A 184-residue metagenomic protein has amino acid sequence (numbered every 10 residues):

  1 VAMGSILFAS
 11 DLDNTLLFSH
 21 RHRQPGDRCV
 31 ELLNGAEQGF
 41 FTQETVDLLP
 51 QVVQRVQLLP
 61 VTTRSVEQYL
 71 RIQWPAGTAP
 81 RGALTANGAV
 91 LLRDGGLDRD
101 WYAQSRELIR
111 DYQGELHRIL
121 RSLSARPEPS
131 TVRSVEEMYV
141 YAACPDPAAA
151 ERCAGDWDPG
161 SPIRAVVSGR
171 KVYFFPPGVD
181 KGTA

Functional and structural regions predicted by a protein language model:
A2-F8, L12-P60, Y69-L70: Active-site neighborhood of HAD-like aspartate-dependent phosphohydrolases
S5, P80, E137-Y139: Short, surface-exposed beta-edge/turn micro-motifs
R21-D27, V46-Q51, V56-L58, Q104-R110 (+2 more regions): Generic detector of short, locally flexible boundary/turn motifs and exposed helical patches
G26-D27, D100-W101, T183: A short local loop/turn or secondary-structure capping micro-motif enriched for an aromatic residue
A36-Q43, R110, F175-D180: Conserved phosphate-coordination/catalytic loops
F41-E128: Active-site phosphate-binding/coordination module
A125-A184: Conserved acidic, metal-coordinating active-site core of Asp-based, Mg2+-dependent phosphoryl-transfer enzymes
